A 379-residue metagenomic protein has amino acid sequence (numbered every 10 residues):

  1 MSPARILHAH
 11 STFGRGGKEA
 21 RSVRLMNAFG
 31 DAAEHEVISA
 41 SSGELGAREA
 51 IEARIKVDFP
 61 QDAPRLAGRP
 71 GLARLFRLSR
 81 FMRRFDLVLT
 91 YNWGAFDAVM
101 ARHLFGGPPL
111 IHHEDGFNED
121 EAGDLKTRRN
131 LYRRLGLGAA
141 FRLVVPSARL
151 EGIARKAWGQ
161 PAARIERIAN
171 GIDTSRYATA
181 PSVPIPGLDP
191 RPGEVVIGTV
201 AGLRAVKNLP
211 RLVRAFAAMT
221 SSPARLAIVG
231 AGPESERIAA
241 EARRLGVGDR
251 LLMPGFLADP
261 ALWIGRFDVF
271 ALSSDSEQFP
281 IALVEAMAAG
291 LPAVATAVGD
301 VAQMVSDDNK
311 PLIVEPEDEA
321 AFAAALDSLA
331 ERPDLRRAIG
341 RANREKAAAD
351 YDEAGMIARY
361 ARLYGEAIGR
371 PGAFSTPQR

Functional and structural regions predicted by a protein language model:
H8-R69, G232-P233: N-terminal strand-loop element at the rim of the active site of nucleotide-sugar-dependent glycosyltransferases
G16-R24, V195, T199-A218, P233-A239 (+2 more regions): A conserved mid-protein helix/loop that constitutes part of the nucleotide-sugar donor-binding site
A33-E36, P192-E194, L209, V213-L252 (+1 more regions): A conserved nucleotide-sugar
T90-D97, E114: Short His-centered aromatic/hydrophobic patch
R149, G171: Carbohydrate-associated surface elements
F256, D275: Aromatic "clamp/platform" in nucleotide-sugar-dependent glycosyltransferases that forms part of the donor/acceptor
P292-A295, V305: Short hydrophobic beta-strand element within catalytic cores of glycosyltransferases and related nucleotide-activated
D307-A320, S328-P333: Conserved acidic donor-binding segment of nucleotide-sugar-dependent glycosyltransferases
